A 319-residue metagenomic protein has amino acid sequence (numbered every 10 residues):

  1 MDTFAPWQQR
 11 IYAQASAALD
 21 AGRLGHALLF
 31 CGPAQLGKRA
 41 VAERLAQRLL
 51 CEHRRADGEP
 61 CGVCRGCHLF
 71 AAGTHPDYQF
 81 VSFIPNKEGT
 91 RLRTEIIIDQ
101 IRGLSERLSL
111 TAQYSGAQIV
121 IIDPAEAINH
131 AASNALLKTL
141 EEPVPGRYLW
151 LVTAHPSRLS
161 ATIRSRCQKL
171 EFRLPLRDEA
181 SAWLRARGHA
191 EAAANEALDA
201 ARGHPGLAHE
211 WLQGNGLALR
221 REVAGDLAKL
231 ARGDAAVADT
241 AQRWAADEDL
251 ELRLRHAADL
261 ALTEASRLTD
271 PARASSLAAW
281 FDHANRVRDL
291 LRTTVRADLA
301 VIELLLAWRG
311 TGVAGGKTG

Functional and structural regions predicted by a protein language model:
M1-A131: Clamp-loader machinery-focused feature within the broader ASCE/P-loop NTPase space
M1-R48, P145-Y148, A154-H256, A261-G319: Charged, glycine-rich active-site and insertion segments that engage polyanionic ligands
P76-Q79, I84, A125-N134, E141 (+2 more regions): N-terminal functional module detector in eukaryotic proteins
L108, I128, L137-E141, W244-E251: Short, surface-exposed loop and linker segments with low hydrophobicity and enrichment for Pro/Ser/Thr
S109, N134-L151: Conserved catalytic/switch belt of AAA+ P-loop NTPases
